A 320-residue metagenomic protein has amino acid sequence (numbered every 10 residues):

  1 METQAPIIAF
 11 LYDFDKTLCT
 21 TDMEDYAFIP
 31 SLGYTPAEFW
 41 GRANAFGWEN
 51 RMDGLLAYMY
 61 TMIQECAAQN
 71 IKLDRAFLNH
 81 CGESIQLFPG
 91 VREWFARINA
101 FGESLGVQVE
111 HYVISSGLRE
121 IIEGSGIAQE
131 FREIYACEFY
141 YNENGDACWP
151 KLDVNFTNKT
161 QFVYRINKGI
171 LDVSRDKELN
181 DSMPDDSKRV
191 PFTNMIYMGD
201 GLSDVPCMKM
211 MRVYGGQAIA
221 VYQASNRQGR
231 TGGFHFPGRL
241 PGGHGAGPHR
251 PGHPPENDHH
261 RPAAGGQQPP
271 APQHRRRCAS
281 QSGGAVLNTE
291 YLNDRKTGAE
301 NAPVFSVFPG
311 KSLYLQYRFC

Functional and structural regions predicted by a protein language model:
E2-E143: Alpha-helical substrate-recognition element adjacent to the catalytic core
M23, G124, P206, F305 (+1 more regions): Residue-level recognition of conserved structural "scaffold" positions that shape functional pockets and channels
D25-A27, R212, F308, L313: Hydrophobic alpha-helical membrane context
M62-Q64, T160, I166-K168, R295 (+1 more regions): Generic alpha-helical secondary structure signal
Q86-Y112, S116-Y291: C-terminal cap/substrate-recognition subdomain and adjoining C-terminal extension of metal-dependent phosphatase-like
N288-F319: Positively charged N-terminal leader segments that act as targeting/secretion signals
